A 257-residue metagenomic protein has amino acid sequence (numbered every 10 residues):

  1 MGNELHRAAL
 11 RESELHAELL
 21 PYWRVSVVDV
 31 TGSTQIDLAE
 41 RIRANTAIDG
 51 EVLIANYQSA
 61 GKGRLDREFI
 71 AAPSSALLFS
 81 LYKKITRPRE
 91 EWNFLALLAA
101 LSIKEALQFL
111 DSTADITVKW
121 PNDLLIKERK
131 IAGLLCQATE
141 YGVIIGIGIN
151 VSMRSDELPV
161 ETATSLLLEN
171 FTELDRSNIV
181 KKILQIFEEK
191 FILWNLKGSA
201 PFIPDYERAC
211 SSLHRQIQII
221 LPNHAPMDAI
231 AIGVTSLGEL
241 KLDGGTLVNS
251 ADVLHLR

Functional and structural regions predicted by a protein language model:
M1-F109, L213: N-terminal lobe of the biotin/lipoate ligase/transferase fold
G2-R7, T86-D115, I126-R257: Long, positively charged amphipathic alpha-helical accessory segments at protein N-termini or as interdomain linkers
